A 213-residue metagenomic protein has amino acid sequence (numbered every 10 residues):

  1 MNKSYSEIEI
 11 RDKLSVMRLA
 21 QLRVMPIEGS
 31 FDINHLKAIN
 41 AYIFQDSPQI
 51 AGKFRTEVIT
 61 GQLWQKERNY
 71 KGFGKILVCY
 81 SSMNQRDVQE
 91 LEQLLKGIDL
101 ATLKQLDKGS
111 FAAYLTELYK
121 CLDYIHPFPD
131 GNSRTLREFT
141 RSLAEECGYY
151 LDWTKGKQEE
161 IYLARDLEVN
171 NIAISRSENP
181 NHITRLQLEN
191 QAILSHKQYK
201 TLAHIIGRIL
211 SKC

Functional and structural regions predicted by a protein language model:
M1-C213: FIC/Doc superfamily catalytic core
